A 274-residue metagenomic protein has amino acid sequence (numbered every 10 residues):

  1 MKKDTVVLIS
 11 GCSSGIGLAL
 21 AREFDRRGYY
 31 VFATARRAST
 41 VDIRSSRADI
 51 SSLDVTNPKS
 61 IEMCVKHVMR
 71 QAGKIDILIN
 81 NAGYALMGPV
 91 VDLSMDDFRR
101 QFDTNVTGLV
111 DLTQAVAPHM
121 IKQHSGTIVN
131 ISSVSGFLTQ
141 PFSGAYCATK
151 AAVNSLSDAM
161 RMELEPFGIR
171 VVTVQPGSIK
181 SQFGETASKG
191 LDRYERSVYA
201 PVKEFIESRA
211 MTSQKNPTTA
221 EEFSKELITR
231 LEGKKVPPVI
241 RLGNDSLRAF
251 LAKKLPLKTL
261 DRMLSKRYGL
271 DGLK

Functional and structural regions predicted by a protein language model:
S13-S14: Conserved glycine-rich cofactor-binding loop
L53-M63, M95: The beta1-alpha1 cofactor-binding region of Rossmann-like NAD(H)/NADP(H)-dependent oxidoreductases
P89-V90, D97-R99: Substrate-binding pocket helix/loop in short-chain dehydrogenase/reductase
T113, T149-A152: Active-site helix of classical SDR
T113-Q114, D158: A short, exposed helix-loop element centered on a Lys and neighboring polar residues
S133: Residue(s) in the substrate-gating loop at a strand-loop-helix junction that position the organic substrate next
E165-Q214: C-terminal beta-strand-loop-alpha-helix "lid" module of Rossmann-like NAD(P)-dependent dehydrogenases
